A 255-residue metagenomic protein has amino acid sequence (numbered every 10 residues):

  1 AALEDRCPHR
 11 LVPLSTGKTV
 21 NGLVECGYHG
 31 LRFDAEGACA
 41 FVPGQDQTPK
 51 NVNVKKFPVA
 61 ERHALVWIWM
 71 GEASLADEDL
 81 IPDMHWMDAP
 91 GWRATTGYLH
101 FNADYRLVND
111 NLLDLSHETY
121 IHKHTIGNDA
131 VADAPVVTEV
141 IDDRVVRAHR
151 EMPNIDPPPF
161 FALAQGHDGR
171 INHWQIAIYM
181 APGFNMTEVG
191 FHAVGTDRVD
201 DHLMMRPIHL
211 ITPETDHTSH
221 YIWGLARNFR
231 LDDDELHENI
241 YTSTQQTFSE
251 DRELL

Functional and structural regions predicted by a protein language model:
A1-R93: Rieske [2Fe-2S] iron-sulfur-binding domain
L11, A76-L255: C-terminal catalytic domain of Rieske-type non-heme iron oxygenases
